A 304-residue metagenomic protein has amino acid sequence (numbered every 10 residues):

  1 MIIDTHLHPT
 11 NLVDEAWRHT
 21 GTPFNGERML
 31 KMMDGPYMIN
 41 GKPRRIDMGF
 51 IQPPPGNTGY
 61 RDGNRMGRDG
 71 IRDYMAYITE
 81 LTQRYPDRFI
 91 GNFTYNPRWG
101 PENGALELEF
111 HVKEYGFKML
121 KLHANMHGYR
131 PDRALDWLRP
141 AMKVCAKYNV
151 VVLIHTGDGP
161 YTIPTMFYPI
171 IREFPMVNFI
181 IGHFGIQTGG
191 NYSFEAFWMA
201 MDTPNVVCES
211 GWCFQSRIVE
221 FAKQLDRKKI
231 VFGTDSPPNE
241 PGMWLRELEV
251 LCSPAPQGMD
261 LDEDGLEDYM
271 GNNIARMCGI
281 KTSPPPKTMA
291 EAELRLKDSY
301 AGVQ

Functional and structural regions predicted by a protein language model:
M1-T10, D14-M48, R227-K229, E240-Q304: Mid-to-C-terminal alpha-helical segments outside catalytic/metal-binding sites
D4, F50-P53, T94, I181-H183 (+3 more regions): Short beta-strand segments
H6, M33, I78, T82 (+9 more regions): Conserved, mostly hydrophobic/aromatic
R18-F24, N57-G59, M66-I71, N96-G104 (+5 more regions): Acidic-and-aromatic substrate-binding clefts and catalytic sites of carbohydrate-active enzymes
H19-T20, E27-M66, F89-N96, K118-M119 (+1 more regions): Divalent metal-dependent hydrolysis catalytic cores, especially in the metallo-beta-lactamase
F24-Y37, R72-T79, G104-L108, I163-Y168 (+2 more regions): Alpha-helical scaffolding within the catalytic cores of extracellular/periplasmic polymer-degrading hydrolases
D62-L153: Active-site gating/metal-coordination segments in enzymes
K118-M119, Y129-F232, G258-D260, T288 (+1 more regions): Catalytic pocket-lining loop regions of alpha/beta-barrel enzymes, especially the amidohydrolase/enolase/GH5 lineages
